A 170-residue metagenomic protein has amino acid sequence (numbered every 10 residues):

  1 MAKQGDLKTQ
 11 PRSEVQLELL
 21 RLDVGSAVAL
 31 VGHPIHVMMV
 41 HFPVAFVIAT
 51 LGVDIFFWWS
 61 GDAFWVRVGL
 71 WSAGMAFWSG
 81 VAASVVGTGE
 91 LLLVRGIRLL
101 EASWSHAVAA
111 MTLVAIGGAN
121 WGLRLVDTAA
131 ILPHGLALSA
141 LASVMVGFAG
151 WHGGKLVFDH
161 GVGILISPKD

Functional and structural regions predicted by a protein language model:
A2-S60, R67-D170: Polytopic transmembrane helical bundles with strong interfacial aromatic enrichment
